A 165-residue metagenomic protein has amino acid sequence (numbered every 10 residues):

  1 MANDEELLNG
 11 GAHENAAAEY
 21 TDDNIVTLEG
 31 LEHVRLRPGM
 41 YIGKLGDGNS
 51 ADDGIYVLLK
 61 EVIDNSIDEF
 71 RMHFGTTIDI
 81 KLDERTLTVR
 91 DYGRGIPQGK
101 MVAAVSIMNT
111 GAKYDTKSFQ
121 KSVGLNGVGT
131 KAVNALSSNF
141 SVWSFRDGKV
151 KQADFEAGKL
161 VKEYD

Functional and structural regions predicted by a protein language model:
A2-D165: GHKL (Bergerat-fold) ATPase N-terminal catalytic module, capturing the glycine-rich phosphate-binding loop and acidic
